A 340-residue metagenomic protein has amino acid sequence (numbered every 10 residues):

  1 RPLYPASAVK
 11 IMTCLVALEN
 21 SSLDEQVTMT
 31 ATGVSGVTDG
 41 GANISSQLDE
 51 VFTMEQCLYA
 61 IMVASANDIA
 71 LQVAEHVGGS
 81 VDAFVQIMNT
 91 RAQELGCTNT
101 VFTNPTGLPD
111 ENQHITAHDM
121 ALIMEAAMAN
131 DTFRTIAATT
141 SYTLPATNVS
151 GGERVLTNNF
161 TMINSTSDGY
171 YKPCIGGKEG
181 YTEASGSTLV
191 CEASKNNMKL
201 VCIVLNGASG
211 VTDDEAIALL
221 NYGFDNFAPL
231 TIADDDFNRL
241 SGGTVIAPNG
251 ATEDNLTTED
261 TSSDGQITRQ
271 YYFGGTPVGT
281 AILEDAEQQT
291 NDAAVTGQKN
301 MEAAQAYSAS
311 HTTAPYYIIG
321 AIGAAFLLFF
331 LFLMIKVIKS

Functional and structural regions predicted by a protein language model:
R1-H118, L122-D131, I136, K195: Active-site-adjacent loops and short helices of periplasmic peptidoglycan-processing enzymes
C97-T98, P109-K339: Domain-terminus/edge residues, biased toward the C-terminal soluble/receptor-binding domains of extracytoplasmic
